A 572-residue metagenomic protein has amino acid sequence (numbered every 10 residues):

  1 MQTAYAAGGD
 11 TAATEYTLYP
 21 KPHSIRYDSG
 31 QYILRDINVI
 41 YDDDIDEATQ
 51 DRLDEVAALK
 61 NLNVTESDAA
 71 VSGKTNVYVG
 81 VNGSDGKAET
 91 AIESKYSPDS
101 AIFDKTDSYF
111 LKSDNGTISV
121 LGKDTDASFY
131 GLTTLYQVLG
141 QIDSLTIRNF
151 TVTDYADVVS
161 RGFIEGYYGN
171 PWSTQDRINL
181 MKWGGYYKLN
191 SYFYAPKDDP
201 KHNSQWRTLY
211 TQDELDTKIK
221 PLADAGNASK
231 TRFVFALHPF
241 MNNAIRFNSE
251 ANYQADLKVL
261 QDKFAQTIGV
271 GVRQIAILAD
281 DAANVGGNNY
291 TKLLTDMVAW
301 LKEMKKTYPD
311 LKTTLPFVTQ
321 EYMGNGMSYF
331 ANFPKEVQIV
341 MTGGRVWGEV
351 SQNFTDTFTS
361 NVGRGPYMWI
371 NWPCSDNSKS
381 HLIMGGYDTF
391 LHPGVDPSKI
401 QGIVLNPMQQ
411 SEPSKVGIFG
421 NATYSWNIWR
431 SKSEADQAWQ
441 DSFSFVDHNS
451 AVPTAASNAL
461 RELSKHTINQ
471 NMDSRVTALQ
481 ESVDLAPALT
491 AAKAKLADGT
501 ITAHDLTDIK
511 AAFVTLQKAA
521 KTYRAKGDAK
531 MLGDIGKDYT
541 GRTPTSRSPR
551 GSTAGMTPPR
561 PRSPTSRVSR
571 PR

Functional and structural regions predicted by a protein language model:
M1-A4: Sec-dependent N-terminal signal peptides of Gram-positive bacterial secreted proteins and lipoproteins
A7-N115, L145-T151: Acidic, contiguous N-terminal accessory segments
K21-P22, R430-R572: C-terminal functional modules
I40, D124, F163, G184 (+4 more regions): Conserved, mostly hydrophobic/aromatic
S100-D256, G269-R273: Feature activates predominantly on carbohydrate-active enzymes
G140, Q212, A282-D436: Catalytic-core regions of glycoside hydrolase
N170-W183, A255-Q266, N325-M327, S351 (+2 more regions): Short, acidic/polar
G226, S249-L278, K292-M304: An active-site-proximal structural segment forming one wall of the substrate-binding cleft that immediately precedes
